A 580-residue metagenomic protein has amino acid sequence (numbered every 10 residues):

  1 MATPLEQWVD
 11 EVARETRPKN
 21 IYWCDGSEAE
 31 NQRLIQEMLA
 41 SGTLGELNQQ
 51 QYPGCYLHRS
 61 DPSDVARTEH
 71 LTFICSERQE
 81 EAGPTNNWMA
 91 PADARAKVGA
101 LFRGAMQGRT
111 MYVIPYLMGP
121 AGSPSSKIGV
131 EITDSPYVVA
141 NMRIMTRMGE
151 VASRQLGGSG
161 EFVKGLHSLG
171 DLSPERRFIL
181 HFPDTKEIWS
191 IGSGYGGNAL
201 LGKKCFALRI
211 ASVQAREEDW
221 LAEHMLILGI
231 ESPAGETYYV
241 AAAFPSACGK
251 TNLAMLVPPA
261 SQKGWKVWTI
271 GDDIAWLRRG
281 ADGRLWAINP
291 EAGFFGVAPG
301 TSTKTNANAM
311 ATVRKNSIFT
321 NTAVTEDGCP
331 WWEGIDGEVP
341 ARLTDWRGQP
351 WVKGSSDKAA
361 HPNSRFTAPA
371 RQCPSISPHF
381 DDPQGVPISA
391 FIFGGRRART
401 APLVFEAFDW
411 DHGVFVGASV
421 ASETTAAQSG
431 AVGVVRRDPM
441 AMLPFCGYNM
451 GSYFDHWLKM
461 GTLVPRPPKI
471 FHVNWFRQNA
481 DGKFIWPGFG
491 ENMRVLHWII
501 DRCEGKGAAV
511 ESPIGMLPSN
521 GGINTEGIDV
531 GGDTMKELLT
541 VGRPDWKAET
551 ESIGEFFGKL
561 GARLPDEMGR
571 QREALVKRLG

Functional and structural regions predicted by a protein language model:
M1-C248, P258-G580: Conserved internal helical-beta-strand scaffold that buttresses enzyme catalytic cores
L253: Hydrophobic positions on the alpha1 helix immediately C-terminal to the Walker A/P-loop
